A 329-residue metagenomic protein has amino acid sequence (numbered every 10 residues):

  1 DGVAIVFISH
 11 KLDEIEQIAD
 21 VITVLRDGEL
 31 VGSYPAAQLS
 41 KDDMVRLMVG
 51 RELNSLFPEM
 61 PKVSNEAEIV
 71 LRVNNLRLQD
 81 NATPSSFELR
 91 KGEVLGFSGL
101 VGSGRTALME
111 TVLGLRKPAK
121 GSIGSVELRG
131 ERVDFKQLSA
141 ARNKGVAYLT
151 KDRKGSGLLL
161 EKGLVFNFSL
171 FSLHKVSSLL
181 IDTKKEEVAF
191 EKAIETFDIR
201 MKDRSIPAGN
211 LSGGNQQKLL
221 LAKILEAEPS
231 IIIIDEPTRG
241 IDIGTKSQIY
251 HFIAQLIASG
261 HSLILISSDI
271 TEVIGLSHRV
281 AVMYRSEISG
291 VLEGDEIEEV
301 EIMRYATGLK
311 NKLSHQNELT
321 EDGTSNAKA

Functional and structural regions predicted by a protein language model:
D1-A329: Glycine-rich phosphate-binding loops of nucleotide-dependent enzymes
